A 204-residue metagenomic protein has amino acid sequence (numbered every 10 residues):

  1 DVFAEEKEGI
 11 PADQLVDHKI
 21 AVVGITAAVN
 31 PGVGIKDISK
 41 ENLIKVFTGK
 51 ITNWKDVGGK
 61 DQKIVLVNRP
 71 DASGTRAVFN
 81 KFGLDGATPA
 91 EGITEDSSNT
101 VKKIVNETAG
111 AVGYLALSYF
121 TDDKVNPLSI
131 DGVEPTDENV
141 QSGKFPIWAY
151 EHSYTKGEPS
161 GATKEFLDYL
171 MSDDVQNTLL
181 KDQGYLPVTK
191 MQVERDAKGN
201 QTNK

Functional and structural regions predicted by a protein language model:
D1-K204: Exported/periplasmic ABC-transporter solute-binding proteins
